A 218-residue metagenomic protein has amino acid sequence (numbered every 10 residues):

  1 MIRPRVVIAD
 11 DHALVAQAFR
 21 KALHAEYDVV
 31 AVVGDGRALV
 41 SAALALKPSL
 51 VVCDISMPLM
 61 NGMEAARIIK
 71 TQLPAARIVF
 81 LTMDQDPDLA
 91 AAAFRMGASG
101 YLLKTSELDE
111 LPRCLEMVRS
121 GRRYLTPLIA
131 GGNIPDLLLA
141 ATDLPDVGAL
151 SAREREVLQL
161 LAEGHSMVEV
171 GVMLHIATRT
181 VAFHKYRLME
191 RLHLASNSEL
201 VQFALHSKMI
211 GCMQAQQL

Functional and structural regions predicted by a protein language model:
V7, Y27-G34, A42, L194: Short hydrophobic/Thr-rich beta-strand motif most characteristic of the beta2 strand and flanking loop of CheY-like
D35-A38, M60-E64: Acidic catalytic/metal-coordinating carboxylates
L46-V52: Active-site beta3 strand of CheY-like receiver
D54, T82: Active-site residues of response regulator receiver
M57: Receiver (REC) domain active-site loop signature in two-component systems and cognate sites in sensor histidine kinases
D88-R95, S99-E156, H206-C212: Short, flexible helix-to-coil linker/hinge segments that flank and couple to helix-turn-helix
S166-E199: Recognition helix of helix-turn-helix DNA-binding domains
M189-L218: Basic, Lys/Arg-enriched C-terminal extension of HTH/homeodomain DNA-binding domains
